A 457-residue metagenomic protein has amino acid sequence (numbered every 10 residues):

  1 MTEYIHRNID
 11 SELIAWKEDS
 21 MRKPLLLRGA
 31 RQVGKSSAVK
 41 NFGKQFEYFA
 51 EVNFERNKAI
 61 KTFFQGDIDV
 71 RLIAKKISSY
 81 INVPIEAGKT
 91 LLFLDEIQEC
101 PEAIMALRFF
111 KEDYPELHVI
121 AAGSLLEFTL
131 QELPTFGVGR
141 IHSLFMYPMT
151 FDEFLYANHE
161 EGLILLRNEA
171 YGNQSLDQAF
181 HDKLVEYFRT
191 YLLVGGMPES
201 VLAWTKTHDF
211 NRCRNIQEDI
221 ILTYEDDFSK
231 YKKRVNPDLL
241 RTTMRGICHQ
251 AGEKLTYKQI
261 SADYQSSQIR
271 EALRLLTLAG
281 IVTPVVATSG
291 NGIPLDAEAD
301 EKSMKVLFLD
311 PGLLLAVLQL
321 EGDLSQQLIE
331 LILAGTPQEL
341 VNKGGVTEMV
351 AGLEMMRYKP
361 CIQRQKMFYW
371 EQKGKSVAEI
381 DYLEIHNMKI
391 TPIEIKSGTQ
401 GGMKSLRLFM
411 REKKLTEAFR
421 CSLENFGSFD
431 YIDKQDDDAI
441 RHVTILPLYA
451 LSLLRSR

Functional and structural regions predicted by a protein language model:
M1-W16: N-terminal pre-Walker A segment at the start of P-loop NTPase domains
K35: Conserved lysine of the Walker
A38, F42: Hydrophobic positions on the alpha1 helix immediately C-terminal to the Walker A/P-loop
R56-G88: Short glycine-rich substrate-engagement loop in P-loop NTPases that contacts/grips substrate
Q131-H249: Interdomain motor-coupling "hinge/lid" segment immediately C-terminal to the ATP-binding subdomain of NTP-driven enzymes
V201-A378, E384: Accessory nucleic acid-recognition modules appended to NTPase machines
A351, M355, I380-T399, A418: Conserved catalytic cores of phosphodiester-cleaving nucleases, focusing on short active-site segments
F426-R457: Domain-level recognition of nuclease-like catalytic cores that cleave nucleotide substrates
